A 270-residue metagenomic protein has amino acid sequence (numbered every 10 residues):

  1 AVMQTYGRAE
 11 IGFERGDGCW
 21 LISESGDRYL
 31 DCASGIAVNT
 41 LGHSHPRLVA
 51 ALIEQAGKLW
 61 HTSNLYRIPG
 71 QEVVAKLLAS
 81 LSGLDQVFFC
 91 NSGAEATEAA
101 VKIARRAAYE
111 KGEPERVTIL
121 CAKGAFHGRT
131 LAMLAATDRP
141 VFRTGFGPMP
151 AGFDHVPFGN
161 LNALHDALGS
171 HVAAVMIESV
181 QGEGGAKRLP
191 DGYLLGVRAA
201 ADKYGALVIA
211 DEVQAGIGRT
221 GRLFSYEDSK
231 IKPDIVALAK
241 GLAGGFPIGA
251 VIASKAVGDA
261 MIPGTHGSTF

Functional and structural regions predicted by a protein language model:
A1-F270: Conserved N-terminal phosphate-binding loop of PLP-dependent enzymes in the Aspartate aminotransferase
